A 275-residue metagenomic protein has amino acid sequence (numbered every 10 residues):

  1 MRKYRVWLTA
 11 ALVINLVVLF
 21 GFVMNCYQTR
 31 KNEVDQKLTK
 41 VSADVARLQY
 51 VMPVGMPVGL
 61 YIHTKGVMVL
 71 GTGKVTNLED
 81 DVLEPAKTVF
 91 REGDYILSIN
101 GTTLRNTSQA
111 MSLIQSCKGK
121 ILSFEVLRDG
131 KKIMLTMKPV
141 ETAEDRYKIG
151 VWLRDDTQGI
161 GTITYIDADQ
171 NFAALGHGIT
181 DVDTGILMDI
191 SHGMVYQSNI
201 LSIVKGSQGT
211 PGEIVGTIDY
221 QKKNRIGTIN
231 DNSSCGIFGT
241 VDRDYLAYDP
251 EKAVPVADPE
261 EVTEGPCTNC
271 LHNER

Functional and structural regions predicted by a protein language model:
R2-P53, N230-R275: Interdomain regulatory linker/hinge segments that flank or connect interaction modules in polarity/junction/synaptic
V41, V45-L48, V58, R91 (+1 more regions): PDZ-domain C-terminal substructure recognizer with occasional recognition of PDZ-binding tails
V41-A46, G55-K65, G150-L153, I160-T164: N-terminal activation segment of mature serine protease catalytic domains
G59-R91: PDZ/PDZ-like groove recognition
P85-S108: Conserved PDZ fold ligand-binding element
I96-L97, L122, F172, G265: Generic structural signal for buried aliphatic residues
G101-T102, L127, H272: Short, surface-exposed secondary-structure boundary micro-motifs
V140-E141, D145-R275: Serine endopeptidase catalytic core focused on the charge-relay Asp
